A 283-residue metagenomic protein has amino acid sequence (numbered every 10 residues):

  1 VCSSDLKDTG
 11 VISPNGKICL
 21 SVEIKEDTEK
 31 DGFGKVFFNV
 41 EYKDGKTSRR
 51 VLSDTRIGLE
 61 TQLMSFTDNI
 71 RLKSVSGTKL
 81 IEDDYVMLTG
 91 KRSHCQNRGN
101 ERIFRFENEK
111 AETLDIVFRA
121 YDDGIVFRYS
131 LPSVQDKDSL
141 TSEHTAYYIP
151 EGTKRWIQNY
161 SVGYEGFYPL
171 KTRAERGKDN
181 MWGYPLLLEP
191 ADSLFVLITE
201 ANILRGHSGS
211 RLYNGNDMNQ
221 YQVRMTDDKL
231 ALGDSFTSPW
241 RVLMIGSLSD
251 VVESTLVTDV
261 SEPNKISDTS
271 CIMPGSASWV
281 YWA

Functional and structural regions predicted by a protein language model:
V1-S3: Short, small-residue-biased leader/transition segments that mark boundaries at the very start of proteins
D8-I266: N-terminal accessory beta-strand-rich subdomains and adjacent acidic, glycine-rich linkers that precede catalytic cores
I272-A283: Glycan-processing catalytic domains of CAZymes
